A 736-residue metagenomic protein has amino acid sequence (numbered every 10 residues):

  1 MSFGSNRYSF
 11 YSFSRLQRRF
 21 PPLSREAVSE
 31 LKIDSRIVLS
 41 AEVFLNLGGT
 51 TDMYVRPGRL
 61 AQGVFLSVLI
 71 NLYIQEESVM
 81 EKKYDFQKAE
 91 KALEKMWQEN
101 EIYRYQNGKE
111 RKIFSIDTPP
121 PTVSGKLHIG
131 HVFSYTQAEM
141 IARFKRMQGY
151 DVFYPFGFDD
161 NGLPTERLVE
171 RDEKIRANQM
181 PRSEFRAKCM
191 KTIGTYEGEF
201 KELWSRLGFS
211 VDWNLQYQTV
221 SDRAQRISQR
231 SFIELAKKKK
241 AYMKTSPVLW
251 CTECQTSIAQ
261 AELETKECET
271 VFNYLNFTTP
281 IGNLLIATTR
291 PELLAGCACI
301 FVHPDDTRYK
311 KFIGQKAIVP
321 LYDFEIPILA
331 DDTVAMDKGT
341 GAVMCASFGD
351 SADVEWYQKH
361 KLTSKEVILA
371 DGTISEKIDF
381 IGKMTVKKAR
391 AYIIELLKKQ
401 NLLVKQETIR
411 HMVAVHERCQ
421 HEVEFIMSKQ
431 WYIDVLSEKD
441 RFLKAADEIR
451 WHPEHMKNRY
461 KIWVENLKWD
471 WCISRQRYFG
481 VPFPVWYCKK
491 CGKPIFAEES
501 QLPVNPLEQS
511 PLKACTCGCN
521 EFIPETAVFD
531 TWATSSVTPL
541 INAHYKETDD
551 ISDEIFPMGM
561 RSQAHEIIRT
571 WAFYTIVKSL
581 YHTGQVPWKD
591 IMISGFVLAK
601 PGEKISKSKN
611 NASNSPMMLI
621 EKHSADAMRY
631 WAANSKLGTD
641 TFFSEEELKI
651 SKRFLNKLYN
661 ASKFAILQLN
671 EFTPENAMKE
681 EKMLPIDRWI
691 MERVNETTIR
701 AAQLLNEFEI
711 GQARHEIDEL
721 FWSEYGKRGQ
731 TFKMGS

Functional and structural regions predicted by a protein language model:
R7, Y11-S14, P21, L45-L47 (+2 more regions): Short hydrophobic targeting helices and cationic amphipathic motifs that mediate membrane/organellar targeting
S35, F44, Y54, Q62-I129 (+5 more regions): Non-catalytic terminal extensions that flank enzyme cores
E81-D117, F153-P155, C189-E202, Y309-T333 (+2 more regions): Conserved oxyanion/phosphate-binding beta-strand-loop segments in alpha/beta enzyme cores
K83, M96-N100, E170-L284, K338-K490 (+7 more regions): Residue patterns forming the tRNA-binding/recognition surfaces of aminoacyl-tRNA synthetases and related DALR
G108-L168, T219, S228, A287-T289 (+4 more regions): N-terminal catalytic cores of NTP/NDP-binding nucleotidyl/phosphoryl-transfer enzymes
E110-R111, P120, F153-E166, Q216-A224 (+3 more regions): Short, solvent-exposed turn/loop segments enriched in Gly/Ser/Thr/Pro and often Arg
T122-F156, C251, E264-T278, V343 (+7 more regions): Conserved active-site neighborhood of enzyme catalytic/cofactor-binding cores
P280-A342, D350-E355: Protease-associated
